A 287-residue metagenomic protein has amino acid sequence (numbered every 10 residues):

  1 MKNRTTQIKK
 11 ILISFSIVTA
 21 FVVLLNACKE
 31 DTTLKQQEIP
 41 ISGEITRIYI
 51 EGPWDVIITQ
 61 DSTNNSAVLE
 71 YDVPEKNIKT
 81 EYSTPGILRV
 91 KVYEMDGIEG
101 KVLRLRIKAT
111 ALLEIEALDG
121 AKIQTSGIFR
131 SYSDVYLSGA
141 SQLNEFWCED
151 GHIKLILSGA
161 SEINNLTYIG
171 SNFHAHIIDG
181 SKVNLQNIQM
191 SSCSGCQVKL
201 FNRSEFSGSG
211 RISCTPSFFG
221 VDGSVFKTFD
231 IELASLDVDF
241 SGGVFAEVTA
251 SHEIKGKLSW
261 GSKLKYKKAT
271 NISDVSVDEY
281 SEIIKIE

Functional and structural regions predicted by a protein language model:
M1-K10: N-terminal secretory signal peptides that target proteins for export/translocation
K2, C28-S138, F146-S158, N165-I177 (+5 more regions): Acidic (Asp/Glu) and glycine-rich low-complexity loops/linkers that are typically intrinsically disordered
K9-A20: Sec-dependent signal peptide hydrophobic core
L12-S14, N64, D222: Intrinsically disordered, low-complexity segments
V23-A27: C-terminal motif of bacterial Sec signal peptides marking the signal peptidase cleavage site
D55, G120-K122, A140, A160 (+3 more regions): Short beta-turn/strand-loop junction motif enriched in small, turn-promoting residues
L166, S181-E287: Short, surface-exposed interaction patches in beta-rich subdomains that mediate adhesion/assembly near membranes
